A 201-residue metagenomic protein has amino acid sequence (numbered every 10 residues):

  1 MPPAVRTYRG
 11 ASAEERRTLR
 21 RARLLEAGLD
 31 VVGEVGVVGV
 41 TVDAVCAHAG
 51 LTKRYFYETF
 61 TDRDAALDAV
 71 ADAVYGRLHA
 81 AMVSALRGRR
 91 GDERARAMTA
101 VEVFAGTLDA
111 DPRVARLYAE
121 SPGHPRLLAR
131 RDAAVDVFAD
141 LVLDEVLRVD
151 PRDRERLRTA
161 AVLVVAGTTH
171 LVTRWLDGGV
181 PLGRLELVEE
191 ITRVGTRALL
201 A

Functional and structural regions predicted by a protein language model:
M1-L19, R152: N-terminal intrinsically disordered/low-complexity leader segments
R17-G28, V45, V70-L78, M82: Generic hydrophobic, amphipathic alpha-helix propensity
R20-A27, T41, F138, R156 (+1 more regions): N-terminal positioning helix adjacent to the helix-turn-helix/winged-helix DNA-binding module
R23, V31-A65, A69: Helix-turn-helix
T41, A115-A119, R184: Short, hydrophobic secondary-structure boundary micro-motifs
A69, V83-A110, V164, V188: Hydrophobic alpha-helical connector segments
M82-R89, A115-P122, V146-V149, W175-G179: Secondary-structure edge/capping motif, primarily at the C-terminal ends of alpha-helices and the immediately following
T99, P125-D150, R158-T173, E186-E189 (+1 more regions): Amphipathic alpha-helical packing segments from all-alpha helical-bundle domains
